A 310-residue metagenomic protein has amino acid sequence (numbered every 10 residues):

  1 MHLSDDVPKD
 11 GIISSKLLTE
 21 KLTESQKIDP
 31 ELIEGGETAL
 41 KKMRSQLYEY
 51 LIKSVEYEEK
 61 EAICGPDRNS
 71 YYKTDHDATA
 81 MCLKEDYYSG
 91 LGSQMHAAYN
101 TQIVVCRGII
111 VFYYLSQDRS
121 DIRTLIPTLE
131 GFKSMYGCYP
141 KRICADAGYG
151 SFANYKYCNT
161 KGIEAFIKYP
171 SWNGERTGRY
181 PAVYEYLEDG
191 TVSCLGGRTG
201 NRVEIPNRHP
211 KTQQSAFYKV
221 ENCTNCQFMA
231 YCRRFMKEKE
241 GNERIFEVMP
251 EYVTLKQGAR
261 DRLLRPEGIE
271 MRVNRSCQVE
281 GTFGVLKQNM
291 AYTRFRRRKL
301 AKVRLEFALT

Functional and structural regions predicted by a protein language model:
M1-T310: Anion-binding and metal-coordination hotspots
